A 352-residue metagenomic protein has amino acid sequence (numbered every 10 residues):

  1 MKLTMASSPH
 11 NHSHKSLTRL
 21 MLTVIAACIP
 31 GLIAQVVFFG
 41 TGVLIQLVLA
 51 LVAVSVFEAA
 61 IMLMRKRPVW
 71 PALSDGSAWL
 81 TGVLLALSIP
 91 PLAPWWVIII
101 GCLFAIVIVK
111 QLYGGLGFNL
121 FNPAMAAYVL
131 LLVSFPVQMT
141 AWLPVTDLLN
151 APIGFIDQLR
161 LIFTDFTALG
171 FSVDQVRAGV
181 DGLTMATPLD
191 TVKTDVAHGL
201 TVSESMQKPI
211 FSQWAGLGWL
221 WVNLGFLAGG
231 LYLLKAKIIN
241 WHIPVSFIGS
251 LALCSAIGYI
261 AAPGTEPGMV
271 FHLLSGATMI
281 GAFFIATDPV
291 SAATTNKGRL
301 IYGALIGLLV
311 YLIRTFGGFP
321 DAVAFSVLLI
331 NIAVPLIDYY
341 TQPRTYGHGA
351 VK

Functional and structural regions predicted by a protein language model:
M1-L20, I313-K352: Cytosolic-side transmembrane-helix boundaries in multi-pass membrane proteins
M1-L63, G347-A350: N-terminal signal-anchor module of multipass membrane proteins
S8, V56-P68, I106-G117, L227-I238 (+1 more regions): C-terminal ends of transmembrane helices
T41-A53, L92-G101, P209-N223, E266-T278: Structural signature of hydrophobic alpha-helical transmembrane segments
V69-L80, I98-G101, F118-V129, W241-G249 (+2 more regions): Cytoplasmic-side transmembrane-helix entry/capping segments in multi-pass membrane proteins
T81-G154: A generic, well-ordered mixed alpha/beta core segment in the N-terminal half of proteins
L120-M125, M269-T278, R299, G317-I330: Loop-to-transmembrane alpha-helix initiation sites
P123-L224: Long hydrophobic alpha-helical segments that form multi-pass transmembrane helix bundles in integral membrane proteins
